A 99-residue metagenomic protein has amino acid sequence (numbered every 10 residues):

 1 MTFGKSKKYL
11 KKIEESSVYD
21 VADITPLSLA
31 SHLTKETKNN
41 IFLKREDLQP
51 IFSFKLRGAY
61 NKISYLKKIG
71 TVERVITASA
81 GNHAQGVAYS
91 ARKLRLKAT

Functional and structural regions predicted by a protein language model:
M1-T99: PLP-dependent amino-acid enzyme catalytic core
